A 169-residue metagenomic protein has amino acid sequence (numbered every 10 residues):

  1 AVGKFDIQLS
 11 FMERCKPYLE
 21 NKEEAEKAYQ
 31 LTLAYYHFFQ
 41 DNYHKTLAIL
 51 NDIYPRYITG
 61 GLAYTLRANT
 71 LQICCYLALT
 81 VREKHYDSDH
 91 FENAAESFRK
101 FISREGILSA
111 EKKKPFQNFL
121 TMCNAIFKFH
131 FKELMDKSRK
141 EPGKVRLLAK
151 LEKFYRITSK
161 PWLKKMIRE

Functional and structural regions predicted by a protein language model:
A1-M12, Q40-N51: Helix-turn-helix repeat elements of alpha-solenoid scaffolds
V2, K22-E24, F39-D41, G61 (+1 more regions): Short coil/turn linking the two alpha-helices of tandem helical-hairpin repeats
F5-D6, Y43-H44, R82, S88-F91: TPR-repeat structural position
E13-E24, N51-A63, S97-I107: Solenoid-like repeat scaffolds
A25-F39, N69-L71, C75-A78, T121-M122 (+1 more regions): "A position-specific structural signal for the A-helix of alpha-solenoid helical repeats
E26, T65-R67, P115: Residues that mark the junctions of alpha-helical repeat units in TPR/alpha-solenoid scaffolds
Q72-E83, F127-L134: Extended, well-ordered alpha-helical segments in internal regulatory regions
D89-E169: C-terminal non-catalytic interaction modules
